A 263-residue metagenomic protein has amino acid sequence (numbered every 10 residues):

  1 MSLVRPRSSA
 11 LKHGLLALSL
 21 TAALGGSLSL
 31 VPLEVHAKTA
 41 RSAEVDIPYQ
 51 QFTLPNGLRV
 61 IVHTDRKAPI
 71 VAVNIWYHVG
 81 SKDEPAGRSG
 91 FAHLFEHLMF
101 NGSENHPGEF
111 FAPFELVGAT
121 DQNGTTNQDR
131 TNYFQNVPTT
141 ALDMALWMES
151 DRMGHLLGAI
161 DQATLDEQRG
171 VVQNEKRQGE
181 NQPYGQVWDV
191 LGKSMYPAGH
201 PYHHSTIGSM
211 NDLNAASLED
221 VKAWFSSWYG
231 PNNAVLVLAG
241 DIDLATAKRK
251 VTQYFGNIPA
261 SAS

Functional and structural regions predicted by a protein language model:
M1-A10: N-terminal secretory signal peptides that target proteins for export/translocation
G14-S29: Bacterial N-terminal signal peptides
G26-A40: Signal peptide processing junction and immediate N-terminal pro/mature segment of secreted/exported proteins
S42-Y77, S81: Mature N-terminal segment immediately following signal peptide/propeptide cleavage in secreted/periplasmic
A72-N136, N181, H203-I207: M16/MPP (pitrilysin/insulinase) zinc-metallopeptidase core fold and M16-derived inactive scaffolds
N101-G102, N136-E167: M16/insulysin-pitrilysin zinc metalloprotease superfamily fold
S103, A145-M148, R152, L156 (+2 more regions): Scaffold signal of the M16-like zinc-metallopeptidase fold and its non-catalytic homologs
L157, A198, V235-S263: An aromatic/glycine/proline-enriched structural segment found at the starts of mature extracellular/organellar domains
